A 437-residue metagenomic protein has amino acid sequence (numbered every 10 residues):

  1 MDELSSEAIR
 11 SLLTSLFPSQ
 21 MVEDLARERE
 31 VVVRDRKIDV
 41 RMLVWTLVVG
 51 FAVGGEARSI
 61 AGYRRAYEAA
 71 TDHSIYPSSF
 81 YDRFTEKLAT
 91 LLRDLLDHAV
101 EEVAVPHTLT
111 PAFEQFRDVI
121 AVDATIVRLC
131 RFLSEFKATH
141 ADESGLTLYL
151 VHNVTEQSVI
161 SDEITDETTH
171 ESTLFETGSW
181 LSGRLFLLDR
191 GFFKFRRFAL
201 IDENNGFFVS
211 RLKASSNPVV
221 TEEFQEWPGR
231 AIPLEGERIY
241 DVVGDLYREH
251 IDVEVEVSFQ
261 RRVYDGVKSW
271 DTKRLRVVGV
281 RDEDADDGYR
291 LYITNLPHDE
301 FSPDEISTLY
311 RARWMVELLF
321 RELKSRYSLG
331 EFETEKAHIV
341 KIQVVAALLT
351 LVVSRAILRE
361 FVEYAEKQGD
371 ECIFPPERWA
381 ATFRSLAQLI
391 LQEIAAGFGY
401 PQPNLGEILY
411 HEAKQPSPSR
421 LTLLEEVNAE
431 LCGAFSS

Functional and structural regions predicted by a protein language model:
M1-I60, S74-I75, S79-F80, F84-K87 (+4 more regions): Single, function-defining residue in the core of a domain
G62-Y67: Short alpha-helical "recognition helix" segments of helix-turn-helix
